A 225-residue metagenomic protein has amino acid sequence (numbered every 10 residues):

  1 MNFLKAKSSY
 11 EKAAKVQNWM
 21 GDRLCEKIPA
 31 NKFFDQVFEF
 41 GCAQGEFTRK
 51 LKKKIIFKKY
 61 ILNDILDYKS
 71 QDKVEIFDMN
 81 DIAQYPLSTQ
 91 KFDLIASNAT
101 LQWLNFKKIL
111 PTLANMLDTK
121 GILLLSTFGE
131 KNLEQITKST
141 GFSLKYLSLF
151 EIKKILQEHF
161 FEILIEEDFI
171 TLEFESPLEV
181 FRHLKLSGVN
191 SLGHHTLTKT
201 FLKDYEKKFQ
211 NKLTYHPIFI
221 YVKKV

Functional and structural regions predicted by a protein language model:
M1-P29: Class I SAM-dependent methyltransferase Rossmann-like catalytic core, especially the SAM/SAH-binding loop
A30-Q36: Short helix-loop-beta connector
F38-Y85: Class I SAM-dependent methyltransferase SAM/SAH-binding core
Q44, L147, L164-V225: Conserved Class I S-adenosyl-L-methionine
Y85-I95: A short acidic, Gly/Pro-enriched loop at the edge of an enzyme's catalytic core that lines a small-molecule cofactor
L94-K107: A short SAM/SAH-binding and catalytic strip from SAM-dependent methyltransferases
K108-I122: A short glycine-rich, Lys/Arg-flanked "PGG" loop and its adjoining helix->strand segment in the class I
L124-L149: Conserved class I S-adenosyl-L-methionine
